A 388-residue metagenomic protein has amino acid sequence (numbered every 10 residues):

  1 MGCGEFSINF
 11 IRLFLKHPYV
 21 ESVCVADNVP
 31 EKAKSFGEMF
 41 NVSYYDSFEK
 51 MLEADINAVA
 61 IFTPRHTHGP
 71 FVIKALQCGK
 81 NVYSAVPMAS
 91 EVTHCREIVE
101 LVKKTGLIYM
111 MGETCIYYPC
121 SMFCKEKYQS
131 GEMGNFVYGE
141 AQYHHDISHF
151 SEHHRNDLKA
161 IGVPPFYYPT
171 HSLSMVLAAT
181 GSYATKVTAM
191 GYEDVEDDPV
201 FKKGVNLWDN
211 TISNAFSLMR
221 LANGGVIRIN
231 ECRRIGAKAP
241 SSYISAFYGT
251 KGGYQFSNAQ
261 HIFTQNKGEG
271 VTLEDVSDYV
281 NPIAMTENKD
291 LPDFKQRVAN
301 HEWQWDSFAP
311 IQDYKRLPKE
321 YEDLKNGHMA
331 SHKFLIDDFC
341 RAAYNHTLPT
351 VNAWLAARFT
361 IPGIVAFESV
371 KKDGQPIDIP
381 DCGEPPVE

Functional and structural regions predicted by a protein language model:
M1-F40: N-terminal Rossmann-like dinucleotide-binding module
S43-A54: Short acidic low-complexity segments
D46, S84, Y109-M111, E140 (+1 more regions): Hydrophobic residues in well-ordered beta-strands that form the structural core
N57-A58, P64-R65, G69-I116, G131: Beta-strand-loop-alpha-helix segment that lines the small-molecule cofactor/substrate pocket of alpha/beta enzymes
L107, G134-Y138, E368-E388: C-terminal capping/lid region of NAD(P)-dependent oxidoreductase domains
I108, C115-N210, A215: Predominantly a Rossmann-like dinucleotide-binding segment in NAD(P)-dependent oxidoreductases
T114, V200-F201, L207-W208, R220-L221 (+3 more regions): C-terminal glycine/acidic-rich active-site capping loop/insertion
A178-P199, G204-G268: Glycine-rich, aromatic-lined ligand/substrate-binding cores of catalytic and carbohydrate-binding domains
